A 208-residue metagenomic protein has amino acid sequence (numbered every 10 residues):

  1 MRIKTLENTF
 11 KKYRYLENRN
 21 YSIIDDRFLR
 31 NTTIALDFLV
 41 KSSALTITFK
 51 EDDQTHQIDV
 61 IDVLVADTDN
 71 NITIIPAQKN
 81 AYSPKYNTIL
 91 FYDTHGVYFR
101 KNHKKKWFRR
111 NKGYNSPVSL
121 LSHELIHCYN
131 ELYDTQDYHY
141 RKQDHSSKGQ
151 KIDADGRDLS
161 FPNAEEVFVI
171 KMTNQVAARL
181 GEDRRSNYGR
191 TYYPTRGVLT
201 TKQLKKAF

Functional and structural regions predicted by a protein language model:
M1-S83: A metal-dependent hydrolase signature that marks the N-terminal structural subdomain at the beginning of catalytic folds
R2-D26, Q136-F208: Active-site or metal-binding loop neighborhoods of secreted/extracellular toxin and effector enzymes
D26, R30, N111-S116, L120 (+1 more regions): Soluble non-cytosolic domains of exported or imported proteins
N31-A35, P117-V118, L125, E165 (+1 more regions): Stable alpha-helical elements in mature extracytoplasmic
V40-A44, I126-D134, N174-G181: Sec-exported extracytoplasmic/periplasmic mature domains
A66-S119, C128-L132: Active-site scaffold of zinc-dependent metalloenzymes
Q78, L121, K151-D153: Intrinsically disordered, low-complexity peptide-like regions
